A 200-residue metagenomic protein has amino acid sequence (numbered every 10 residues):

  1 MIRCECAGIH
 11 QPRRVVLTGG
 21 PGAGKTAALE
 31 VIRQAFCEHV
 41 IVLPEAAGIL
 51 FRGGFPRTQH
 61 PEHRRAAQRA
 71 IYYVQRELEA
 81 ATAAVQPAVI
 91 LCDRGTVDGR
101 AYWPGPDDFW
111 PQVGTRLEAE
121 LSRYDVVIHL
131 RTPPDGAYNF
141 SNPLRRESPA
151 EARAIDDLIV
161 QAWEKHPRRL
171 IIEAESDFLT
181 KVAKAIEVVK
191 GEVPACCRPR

Functional and structural regions predicted by a protein language model:
M1-R14: Extreme N-terminal, non-catalytic leader segments that precede Walker-type/kinase nucleotide-binding cores
L17: Hydrophobic anchor at the beta1->P-loop junction of P-loop NTPases
G22: Walker A (P-loop) phosphate-binding loop of P-loop NTPases
K25: Conserved lysine of the Walker
E30-V74: Conserved substrate/cofactor phosphate-moiety recognition/catalytic segment in nucleotide-dependent phosphotransferases
P56-D108: Conserved nucleotide-sensing/catalytic segment adjacent to the nucleotide-binding pocket in NTP-handling enzymes
P106-E164, E173-L179, V193: A glycine- and Lys/Arg-enriched "phosphate-lid" helix/loop adjacent to the NTP-binding pocket of small-molecule kinases
